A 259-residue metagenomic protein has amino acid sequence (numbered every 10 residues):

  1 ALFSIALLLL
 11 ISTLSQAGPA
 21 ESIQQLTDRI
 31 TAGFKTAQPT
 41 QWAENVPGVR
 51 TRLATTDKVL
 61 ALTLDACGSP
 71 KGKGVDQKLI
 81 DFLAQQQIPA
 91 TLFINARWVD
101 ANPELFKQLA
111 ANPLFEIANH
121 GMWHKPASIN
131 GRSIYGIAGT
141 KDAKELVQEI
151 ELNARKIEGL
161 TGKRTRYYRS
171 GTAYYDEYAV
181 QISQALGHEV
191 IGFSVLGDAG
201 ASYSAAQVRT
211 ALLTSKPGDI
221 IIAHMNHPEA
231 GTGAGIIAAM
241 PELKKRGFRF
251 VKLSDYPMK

Functional and structural regions predicted by a protein language model:
F3-T13: Bacterial N-terminal signal peptides
S15-S22: Boundary at the C-terminal end of the N-terminal hydrophobic targeting segment
L26-I129, I134-Y135, K141, K156-G159 (+1 more regions): Active-site beta->alpha N-cap acidic-glycine motif
F34-A54, G231-K259: C-terminal domain-boundary segment and adjacent tail
L60-T63, A90-I94, E116-N119, R166-R169 (+3 more regions): Structural recognition of the beta-strand scaffold that forms the well-ordered cores of secreted hydrolase catalytic
G68-K73, I94-P103, R169-D176, D198-Y203 (+1 more regions): Acidic-and-aromatic substrate-binding clefts and catalytic sites of carbohydrate-active enzymes
L146-G159: An active-site-proximal "capping" alpha-helix that borders the catalytic cofactor pocket
R164, Y174-S215, F248-K259: His/Asp/Glu-enriched short active-site or ligand-binding loop at hydrolase and phosphoryl-transfer sites
